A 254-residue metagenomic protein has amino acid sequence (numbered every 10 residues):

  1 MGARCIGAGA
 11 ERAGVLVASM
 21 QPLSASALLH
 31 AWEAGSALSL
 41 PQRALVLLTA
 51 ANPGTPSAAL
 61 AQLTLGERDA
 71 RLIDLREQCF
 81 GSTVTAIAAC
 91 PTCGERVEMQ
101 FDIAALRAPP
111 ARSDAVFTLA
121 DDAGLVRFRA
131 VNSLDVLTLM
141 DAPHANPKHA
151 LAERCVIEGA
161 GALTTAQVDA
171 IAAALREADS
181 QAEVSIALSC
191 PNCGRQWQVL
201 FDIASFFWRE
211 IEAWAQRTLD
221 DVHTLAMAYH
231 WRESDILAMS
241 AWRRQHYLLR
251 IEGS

Functional and structural regions predicted by a protein language model:
A8-A13: N-terminal amphipathic/hydrophobic targeting modules at extreme N-termini, encompassing cleavable Sec/SRP-type signal
G14-S254: Long C-terminal interaction/binding lobes of large macromolecular proteins
